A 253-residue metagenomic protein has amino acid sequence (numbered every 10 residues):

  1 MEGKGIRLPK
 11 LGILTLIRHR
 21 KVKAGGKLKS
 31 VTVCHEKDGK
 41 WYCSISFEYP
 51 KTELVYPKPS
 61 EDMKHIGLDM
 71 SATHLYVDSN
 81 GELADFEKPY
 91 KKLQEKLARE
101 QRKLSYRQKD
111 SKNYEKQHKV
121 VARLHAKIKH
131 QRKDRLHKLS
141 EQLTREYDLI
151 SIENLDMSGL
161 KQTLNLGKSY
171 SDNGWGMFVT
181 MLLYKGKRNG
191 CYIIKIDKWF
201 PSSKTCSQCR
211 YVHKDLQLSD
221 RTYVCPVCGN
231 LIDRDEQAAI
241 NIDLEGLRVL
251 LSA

Functional and structural regions predicted by a protein language model:
M1-E36: Acidic carboxylate diad motif detector
A24, K37-A253: Positively charged, helix-rich recognition surfaces that bind polyanionic ligands
